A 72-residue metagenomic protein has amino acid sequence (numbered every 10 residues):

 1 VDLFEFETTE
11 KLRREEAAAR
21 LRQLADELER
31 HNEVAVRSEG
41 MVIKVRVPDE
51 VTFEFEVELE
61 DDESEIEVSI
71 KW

Functional and structural regions predicted by a protein language model:
V1-E7, A35-R37, M41-W72: N-terminal intrinsically disordered, cationic/polar leader segments that include organellar targeting peptides
T9-R14: Anionic N-terminal interaction surfaces
